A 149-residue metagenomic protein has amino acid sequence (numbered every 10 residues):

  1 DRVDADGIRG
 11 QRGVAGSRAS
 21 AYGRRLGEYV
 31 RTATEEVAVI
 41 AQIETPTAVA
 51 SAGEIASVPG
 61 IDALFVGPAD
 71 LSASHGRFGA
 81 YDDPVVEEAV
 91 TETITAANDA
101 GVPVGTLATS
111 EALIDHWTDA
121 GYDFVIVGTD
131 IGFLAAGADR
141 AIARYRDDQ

Functional and structural regions predicted by a protein language model:
D1-Q149: Expand to "…catalyze enediolate/carbanion chemistry for C-C bond making/breaking, isomerization, decarboxylation
